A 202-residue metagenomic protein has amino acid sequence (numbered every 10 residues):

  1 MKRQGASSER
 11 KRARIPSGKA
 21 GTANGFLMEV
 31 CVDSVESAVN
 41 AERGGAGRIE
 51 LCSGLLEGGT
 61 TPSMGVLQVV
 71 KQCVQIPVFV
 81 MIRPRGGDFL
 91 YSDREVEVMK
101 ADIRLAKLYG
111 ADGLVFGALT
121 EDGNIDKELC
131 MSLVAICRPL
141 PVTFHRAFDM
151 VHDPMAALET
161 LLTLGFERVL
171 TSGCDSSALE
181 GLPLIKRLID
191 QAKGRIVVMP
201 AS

Functional and structural regions predicted by a protein language model:
K2-C31, K71: N-terminal amphipathic alpha-helix/helix-capping segment at the start of soluble metabolic enzymes
S17, T22-I49, G54-T61: N-terminal pre-domain/capping segments
F26-V30, I49-L51, V78-I82, L114-F116 (+3 more regions): Hydrophobic faces of well-ordered beta-strands that scaffold small-molecule active sites in alpha/beta enzyme cores
V30-V35, M81-L90, E95-E97, R146-D153 (+1 more regions): Glycine-rich beta-to-alpha transition loops that act as phosphate-gripper elements at the mouths of alpha/beta enzyme
E36, L55-I76, R94-E97, A118-R138 (+2 more regions): Active-site-adjacent beta->alpha loops and helix N-cap segments on the catalytic face of soluble alpha/beta enzymes
A41, A106, H145, V169 (+1 more regions): Conserved, mostly hydrophobic/aromatic
R43-I49, V74-P77, G110-G113, I136-L140 (+2 more regions): Glycine-enriched alpha-helix->loop->beta-strand junction motifs that scaffold or abut catalytic
R48-T60, L105, Y109-E121, F166-A178: Glycine-rich phosphate-binding active-site loops on the catalytic face of alpha/beta enzymes
